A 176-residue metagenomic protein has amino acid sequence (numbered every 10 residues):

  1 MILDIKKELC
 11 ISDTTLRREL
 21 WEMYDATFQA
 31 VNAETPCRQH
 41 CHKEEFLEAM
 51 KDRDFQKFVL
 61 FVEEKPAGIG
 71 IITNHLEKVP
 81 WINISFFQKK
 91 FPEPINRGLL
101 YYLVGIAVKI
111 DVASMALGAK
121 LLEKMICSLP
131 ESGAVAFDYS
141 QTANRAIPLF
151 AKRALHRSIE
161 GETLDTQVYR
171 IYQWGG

Functional and structural regions predicted by a protein language model:
M1-E45, K57-V62, P66: Short amphipathic alpha-helix that is part of the acyltransferase structural core
L47-V59, G68, H75-P80: A short helix-loop-beta-strand connector motif used in the catalytic cores of GNAT acetyltransferases and, in some
I71-G105: Conserved acyl-donor/pantetheine-binding loop and adjacent beta-alpha core of acyl/acetyltransferases and related
P92-N96, K120-A136: Conserved acyl-CoA
Y101-L103, L129-A143: Conserved GNAT acetyl-CoA-binding A-motif
Y102-V108, A113-S128: Conserved acetyl-CoA-binding loop-helix of GNAT-fold acetyltransferases
Y139-L149, G161: Glycine-rich, aromatic-bearing surface loops/beta-hairpins
L155-G176: C-terminal "cap" of GNAT-fold acetyltransferases
